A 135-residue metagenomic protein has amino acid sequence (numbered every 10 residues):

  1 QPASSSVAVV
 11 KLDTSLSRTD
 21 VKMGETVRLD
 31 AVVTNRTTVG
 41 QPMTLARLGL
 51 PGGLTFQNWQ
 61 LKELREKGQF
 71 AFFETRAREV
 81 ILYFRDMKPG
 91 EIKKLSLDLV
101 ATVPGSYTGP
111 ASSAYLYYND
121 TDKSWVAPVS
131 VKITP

Functional and structural regions predicted by a protein language model:
Q1-P135: C-terminal segments of large proteins
